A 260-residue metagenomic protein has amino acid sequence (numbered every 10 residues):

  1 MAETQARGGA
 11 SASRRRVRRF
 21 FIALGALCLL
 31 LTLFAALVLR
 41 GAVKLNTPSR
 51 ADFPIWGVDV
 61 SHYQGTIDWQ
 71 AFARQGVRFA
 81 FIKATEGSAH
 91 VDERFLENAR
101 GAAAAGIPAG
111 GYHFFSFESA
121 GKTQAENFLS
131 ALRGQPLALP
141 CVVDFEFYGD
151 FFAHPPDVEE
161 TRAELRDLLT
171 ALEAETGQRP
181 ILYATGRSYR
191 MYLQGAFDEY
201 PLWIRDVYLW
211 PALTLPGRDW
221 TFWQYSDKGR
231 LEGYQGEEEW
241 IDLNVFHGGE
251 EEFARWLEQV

Functional and structural regions predicted by a protein language model:
M1-A6: N-terminal intrinsically disordered, acidic low-complexity segments at the extreme N-terminus
G8-G9, D52-G65, Q70, F197-D198 (+1 more regions): Functionally critical loop-and-helix segments that line ligand-binding/catalytic clefts of soluble enzyme domains
G8-T32: N-terminal Sec-pathway targeting helices
L31-S49: Membrane-interface motif at the C-terminal end of an N-terminal transmembrane signal
A42, R50-T66, Q70, K83-L169 (+1 more regions): Substrate-binding cleft of extracellular glycoside hydrolase catalytic domains
A120-G121, S188-G195: Glycine-rich, charge-decorated loop segments at or immediately adjacent to ligand/cofactor-binding or catalytic sites
G177-R190: Aromatic-lined carbohydrate-recognition surfaces of secreted/lumenal glycan-active proteins
